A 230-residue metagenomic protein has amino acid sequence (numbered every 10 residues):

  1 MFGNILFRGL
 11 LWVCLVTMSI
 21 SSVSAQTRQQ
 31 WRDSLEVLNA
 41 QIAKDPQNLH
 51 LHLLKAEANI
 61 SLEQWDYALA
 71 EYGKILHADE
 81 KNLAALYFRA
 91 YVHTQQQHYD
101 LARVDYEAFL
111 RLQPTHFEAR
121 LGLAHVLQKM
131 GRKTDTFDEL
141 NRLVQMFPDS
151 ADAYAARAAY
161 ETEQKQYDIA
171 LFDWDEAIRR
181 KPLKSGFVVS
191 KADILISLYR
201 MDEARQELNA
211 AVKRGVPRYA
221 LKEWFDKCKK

Functional and structural regions predicted by a protein language model:
G9-S19: Bacterial N-terminal signal peptides
R28-V37, L62-K74, Q95-A108, M130-R142 (+2 more regions): Structural signature of tandem alpha-helical TPR/SEL1-like repeats, specifically the intra-repeat loop/turn
Q29-R32, D193, S197-K230: Terminal, low-structured helical/coil segments at or just beyond the last alpha-helical repeat
P46-L83: N-terminal, post-signal-peptide region of Sec/Tat-exported proteins
L49-H50, L83-A84, F117-E118, A151-D152 (+2 more regions): Helix-start (N-cap) detector for alpha-helical repeat units in TPR-like alpha-solenoids, especially tetratricopeptide
I60, Y87-T94, Q128, A155 (+2 more regions): Position-specific recognition of the canonical hydrophobic site in helix A of tetratricopeptide repeat
